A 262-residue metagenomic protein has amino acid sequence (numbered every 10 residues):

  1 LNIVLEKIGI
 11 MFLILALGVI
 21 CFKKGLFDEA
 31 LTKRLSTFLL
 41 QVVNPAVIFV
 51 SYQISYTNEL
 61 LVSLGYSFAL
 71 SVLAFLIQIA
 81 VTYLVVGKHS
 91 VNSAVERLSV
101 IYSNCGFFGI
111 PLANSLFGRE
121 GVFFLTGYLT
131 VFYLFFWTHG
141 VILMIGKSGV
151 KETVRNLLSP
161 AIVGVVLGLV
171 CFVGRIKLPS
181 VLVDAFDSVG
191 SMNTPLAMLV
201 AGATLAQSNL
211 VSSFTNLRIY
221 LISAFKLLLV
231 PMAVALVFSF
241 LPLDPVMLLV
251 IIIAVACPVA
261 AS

Functional and structural regions predicted by a protein language model:
L1-S262: Alpha-helical transmembrane segments of multi-pass small-molecule/ion transporters
